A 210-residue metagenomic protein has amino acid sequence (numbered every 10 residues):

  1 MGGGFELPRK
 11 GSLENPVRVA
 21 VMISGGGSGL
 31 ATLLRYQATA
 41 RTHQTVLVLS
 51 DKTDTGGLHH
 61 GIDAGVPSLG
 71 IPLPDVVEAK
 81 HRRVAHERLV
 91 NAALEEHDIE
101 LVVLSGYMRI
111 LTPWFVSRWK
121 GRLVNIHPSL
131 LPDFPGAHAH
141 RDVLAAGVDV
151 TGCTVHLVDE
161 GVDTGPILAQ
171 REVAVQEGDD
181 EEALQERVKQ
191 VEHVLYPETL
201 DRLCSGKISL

Functional and structural regions predicted by a protein language model:
M1-L210: One-carbon transfer enzymes
